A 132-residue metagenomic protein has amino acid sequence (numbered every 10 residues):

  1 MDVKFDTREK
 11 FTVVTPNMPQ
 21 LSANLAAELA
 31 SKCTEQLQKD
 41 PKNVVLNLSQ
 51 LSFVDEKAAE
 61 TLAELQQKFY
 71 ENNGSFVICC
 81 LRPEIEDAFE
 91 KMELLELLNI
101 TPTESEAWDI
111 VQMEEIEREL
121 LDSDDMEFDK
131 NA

Functional and structural regions predicted by a protein language model:
M1-T7, S123-A132: Non-catalytic signal-transmission and effector/linker regions of two-component phosphorelay proteins
D2-C33: STAS-typified acidic loop motif
D6, C79, T101: General small-molecule cofactor/ligand-binding pocket signal
T15, I100-P102: Structural signal for conserved beta-strand scaffold positions within catalytic alpha/beta enzyme cores
M18, R82, E104: Short, flexible active-site-adjacent loop segments at beta-strand->alpha-helix junctions, enriched in small/polar
A23-L98: Amphipathic alpha-helical interaction surfaces in cytosolic regulatory modules
P102-E127: A charged, well-structured terminal subsegment
